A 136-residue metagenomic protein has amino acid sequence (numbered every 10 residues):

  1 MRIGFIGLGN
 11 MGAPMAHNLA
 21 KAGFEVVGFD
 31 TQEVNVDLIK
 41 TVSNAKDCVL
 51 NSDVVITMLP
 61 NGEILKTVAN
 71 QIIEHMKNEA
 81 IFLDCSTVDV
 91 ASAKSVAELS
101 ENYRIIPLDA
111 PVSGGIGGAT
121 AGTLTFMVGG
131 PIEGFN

Functional and structural regions predicted by a protein language model:
M1-N51, A80, I116-A119: NAD(P)+-binding Rossmann beta1-loop-alpha1 motif at the extreme N-terminus of oxidoreductases
R2-F5, F82, P107-D109, M127: Short glycine-aspartate micro-motif
F24, V36, D53-I56, D84 (+1 more regions): Conserved short-loop catalytic and cofactor-binding motifs
T41-V42, I72, T123-F126: Short low-complexity, flexible loop/linker segments enriched in glycine and/or proline with clustered acidic
A45-I106: Rossmann-fold NAD(P) dinucleotide-binding segment
L59, V88-N136: Rossmann-fold dinucleotide-binding core
